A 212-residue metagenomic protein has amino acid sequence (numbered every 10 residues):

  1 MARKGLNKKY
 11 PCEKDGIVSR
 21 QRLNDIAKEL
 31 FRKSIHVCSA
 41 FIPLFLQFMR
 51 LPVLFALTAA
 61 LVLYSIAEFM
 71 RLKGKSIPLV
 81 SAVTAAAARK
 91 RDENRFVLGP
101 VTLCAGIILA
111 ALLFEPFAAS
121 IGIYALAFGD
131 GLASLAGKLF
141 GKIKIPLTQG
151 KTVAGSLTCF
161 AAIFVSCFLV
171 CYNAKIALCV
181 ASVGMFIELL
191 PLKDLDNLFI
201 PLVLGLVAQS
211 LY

Functional and structural regions predicted by a protein language model:
A2-P146, K151-Y212: Hydrophobic alpha-helical transmembrane segments
